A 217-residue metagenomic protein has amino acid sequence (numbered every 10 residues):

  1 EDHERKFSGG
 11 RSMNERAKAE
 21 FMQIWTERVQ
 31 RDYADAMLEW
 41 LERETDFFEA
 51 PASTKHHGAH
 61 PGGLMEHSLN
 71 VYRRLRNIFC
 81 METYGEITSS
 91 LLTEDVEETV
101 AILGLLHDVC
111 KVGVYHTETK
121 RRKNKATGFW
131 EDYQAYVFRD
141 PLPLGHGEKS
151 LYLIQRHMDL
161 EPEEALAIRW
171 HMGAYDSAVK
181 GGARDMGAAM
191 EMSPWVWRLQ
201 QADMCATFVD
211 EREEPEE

Functional and structural regions predicted by a protein language model:
E1: Interfaces that engage single-stranded nucleic acids at replication/repair/recombination sites
E4-A50, T54: Non-catalytic interface/linker regions that flank or bridge core catalytic/transmembrane domains
D35, L41-E42, G62-L69: Alpha-helix N-cap/helix-start motif at coil-to-helix transitions, marked by capping-box chemistry
E42, L69-R76, C80: Amphipathic, well-packed alpha-helical segments that form the structural scaffold of globular domains
S53-T54, G58-H60, I78, Y84 (+1 more regions): Divalent metal-dependent catalytic cores for phosphoryl transfer on phosphate-bearing substrates
M65-Y72, P143-G147: Short alpha-helical patches at coil-to-helix transitions and adjacent helical residues in well-structured domains
